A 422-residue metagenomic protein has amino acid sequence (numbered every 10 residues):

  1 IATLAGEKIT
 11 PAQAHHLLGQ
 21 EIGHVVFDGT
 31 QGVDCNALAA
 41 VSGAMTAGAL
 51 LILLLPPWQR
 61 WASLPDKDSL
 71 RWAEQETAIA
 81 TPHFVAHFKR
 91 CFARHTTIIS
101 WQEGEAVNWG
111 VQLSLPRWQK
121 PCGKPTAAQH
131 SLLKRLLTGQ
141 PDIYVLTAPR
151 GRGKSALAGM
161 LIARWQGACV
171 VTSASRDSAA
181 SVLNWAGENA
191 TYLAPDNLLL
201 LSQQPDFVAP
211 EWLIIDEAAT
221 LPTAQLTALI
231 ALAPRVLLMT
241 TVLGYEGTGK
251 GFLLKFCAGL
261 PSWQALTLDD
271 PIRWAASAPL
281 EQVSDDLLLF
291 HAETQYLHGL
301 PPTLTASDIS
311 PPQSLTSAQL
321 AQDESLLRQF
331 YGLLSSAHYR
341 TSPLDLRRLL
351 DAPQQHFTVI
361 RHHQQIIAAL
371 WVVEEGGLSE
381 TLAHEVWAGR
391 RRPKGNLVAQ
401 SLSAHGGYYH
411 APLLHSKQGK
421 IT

Functional and structural regions predicted by a protein language model:
G6-A40, A190-A231: Conserved RecA-like ASCE ATPase "motif II neighborhood" in helicase/translocase motors
A14-V111: N-terminal accessory nucleic-acid engagement/regulatory domains that precede and modulate ATP-driven motor cores
E74, A78-A127, C257-L297: Conserved coupling/interface region of RecA-like P-loop/ASCE motor cores
K120-Q140: N-terminal pre-P-loop "Q-motif" helix
K154: Conserved lysine of the Walker
L157, L161: Hydrophobic positions on the alpha1 helix immediately C-terminal to the Walker A/P-loop
P311-E374: Conserved helicase/translocase motor-coupling segment
W371-I421: Conserved acyl-donor/pantetheine-binding loop and adjacent beta-alpha core of acyl/acetyltransferases and related
